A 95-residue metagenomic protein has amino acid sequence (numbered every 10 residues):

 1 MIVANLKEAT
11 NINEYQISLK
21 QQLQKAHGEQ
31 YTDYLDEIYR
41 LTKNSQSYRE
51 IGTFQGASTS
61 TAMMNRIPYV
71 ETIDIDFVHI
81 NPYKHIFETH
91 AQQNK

Functional and structural regions predicted by a protein language model:
M1-K95: A short alpha-helical cap/connector motif
